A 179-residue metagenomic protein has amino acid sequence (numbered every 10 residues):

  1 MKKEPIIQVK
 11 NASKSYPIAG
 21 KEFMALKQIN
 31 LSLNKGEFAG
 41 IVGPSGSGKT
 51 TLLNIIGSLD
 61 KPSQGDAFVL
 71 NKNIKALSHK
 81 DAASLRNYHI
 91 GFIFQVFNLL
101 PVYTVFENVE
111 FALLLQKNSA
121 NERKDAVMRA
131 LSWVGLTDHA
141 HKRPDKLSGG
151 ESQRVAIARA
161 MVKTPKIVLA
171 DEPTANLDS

Functional and structural regions predicted by a protein language model:
M1-K3: Short, low-complexity, intrinsically disordered N-terminal peptides in bacterial proteins
P5-I7, A12-S179: ABC family nucleotide-binding domain
